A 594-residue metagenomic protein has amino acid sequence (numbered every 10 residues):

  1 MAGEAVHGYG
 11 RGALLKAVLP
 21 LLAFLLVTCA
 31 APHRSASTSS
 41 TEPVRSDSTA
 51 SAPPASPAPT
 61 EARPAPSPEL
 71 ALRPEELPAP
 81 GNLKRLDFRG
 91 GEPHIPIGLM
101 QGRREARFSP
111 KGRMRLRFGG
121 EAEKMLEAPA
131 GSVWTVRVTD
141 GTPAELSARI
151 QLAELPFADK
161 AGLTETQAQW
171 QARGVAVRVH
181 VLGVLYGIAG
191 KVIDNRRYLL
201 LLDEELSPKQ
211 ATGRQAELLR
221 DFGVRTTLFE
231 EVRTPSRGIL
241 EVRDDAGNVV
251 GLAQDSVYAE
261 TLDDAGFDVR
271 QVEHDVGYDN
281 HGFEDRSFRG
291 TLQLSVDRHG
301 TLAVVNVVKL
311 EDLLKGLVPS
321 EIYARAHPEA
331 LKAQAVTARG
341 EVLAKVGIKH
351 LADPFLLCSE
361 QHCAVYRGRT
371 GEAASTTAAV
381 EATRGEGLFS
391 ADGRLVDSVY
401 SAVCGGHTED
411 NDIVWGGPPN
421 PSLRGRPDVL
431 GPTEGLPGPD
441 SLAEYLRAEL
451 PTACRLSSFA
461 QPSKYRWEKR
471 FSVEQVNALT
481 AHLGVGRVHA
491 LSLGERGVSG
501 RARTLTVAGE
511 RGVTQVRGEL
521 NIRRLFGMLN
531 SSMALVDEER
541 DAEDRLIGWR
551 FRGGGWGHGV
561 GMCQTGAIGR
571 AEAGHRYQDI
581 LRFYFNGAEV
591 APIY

Functional and structural regions predicted by a protein language model:
M1-G12: N-terminal secretory signal peptides that target proteins for export/translocation
L14-Y594: Conserved, single-site charged/polar hotspot
